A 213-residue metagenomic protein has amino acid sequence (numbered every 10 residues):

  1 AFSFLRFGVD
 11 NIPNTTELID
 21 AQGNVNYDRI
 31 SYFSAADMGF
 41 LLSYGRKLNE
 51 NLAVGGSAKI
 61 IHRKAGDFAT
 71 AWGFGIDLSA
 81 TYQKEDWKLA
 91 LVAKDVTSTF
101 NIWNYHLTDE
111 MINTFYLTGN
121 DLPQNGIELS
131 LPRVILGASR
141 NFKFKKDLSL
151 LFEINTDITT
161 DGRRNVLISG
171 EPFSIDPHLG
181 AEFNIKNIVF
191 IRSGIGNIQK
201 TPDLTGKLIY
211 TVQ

Functional and structural regions predicted by a protein language model:
A1-Q213: Subset of outer-membrane beta-barrel
